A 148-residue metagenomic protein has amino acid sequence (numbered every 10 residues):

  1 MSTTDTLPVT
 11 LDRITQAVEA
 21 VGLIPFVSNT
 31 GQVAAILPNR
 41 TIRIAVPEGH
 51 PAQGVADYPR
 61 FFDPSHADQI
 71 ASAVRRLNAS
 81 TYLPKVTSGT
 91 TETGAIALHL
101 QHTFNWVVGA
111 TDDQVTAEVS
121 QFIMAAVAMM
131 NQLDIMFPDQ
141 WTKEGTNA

Functional and structural regions predicted by a protein language model:
M1-A45, G89: Charge-rich, low-complexity N-terminal segments
T30-Q32, G49-Q53, T93-H99: A generic structural signal for beta-strand entry/edge sites
L37, E92-T93, A148: Amphipathic alpha-helical hairpins
P38-D68: Long, continuous compositionally biased terminal/linker segments
D57-Q101: Short, internal acidic amphipathic alpha-helical interface segments that mediate docking to partner proteins
W106-S120: A short acidic/glycine-rich loop-to-helix N-cap element
V119, I123-V127: Helix-rich interaction surfaces within compact, conserved domain-sized segments that mediate assembly or partner
D134-A148: Short, highly charged C-terminal tails/helix-capping segments
